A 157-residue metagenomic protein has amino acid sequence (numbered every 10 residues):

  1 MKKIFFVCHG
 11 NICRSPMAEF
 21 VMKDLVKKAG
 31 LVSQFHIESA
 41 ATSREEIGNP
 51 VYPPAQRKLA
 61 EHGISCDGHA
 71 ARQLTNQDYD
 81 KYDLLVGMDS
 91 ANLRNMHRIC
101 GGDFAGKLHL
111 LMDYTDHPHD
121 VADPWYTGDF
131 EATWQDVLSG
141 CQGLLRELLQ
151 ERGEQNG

Functional and structural regions predicted by a protein language model:
M1-K81, R146-G157: Conserved active-site segments centered on acidic
C8, L59, V86-G87, V137: Hydrophobic structural packing positions in well-ordered secondary structure
S15, M88-D89: Replace "coordinates the UDP/GDP/TDP-sugar" with "coordinates nucleotide-activated sugar donors
L84, S90-G157: Phosphate-binding/catalytic loops
